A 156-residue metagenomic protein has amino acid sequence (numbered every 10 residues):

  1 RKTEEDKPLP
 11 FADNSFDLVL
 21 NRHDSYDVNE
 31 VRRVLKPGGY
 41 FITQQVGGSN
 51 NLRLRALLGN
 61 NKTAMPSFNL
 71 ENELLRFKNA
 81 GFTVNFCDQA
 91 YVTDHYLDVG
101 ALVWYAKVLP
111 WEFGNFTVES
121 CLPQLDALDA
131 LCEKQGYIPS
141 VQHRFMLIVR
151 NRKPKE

Functional and structural regions predicted by a protein language model:
T3-P8, S25: Conserved SAM/SAH-binding loop
K7-L18: A short acidic, Gly/Pro-enriched loop at the edge of an enzyme's catalytic core that lines a small-molecule cofactor
D17, R22, Q44: Residues lining the SAM
Y26-I42: A short glycine-rich, Lys/Arg-flanked "PGG" loop and its adjoining helix->strand segment in the class I
V46-A64: Short, glycine-/aromatic-enriched active-site segment of Class I SAM-dependent methyltransferases
R55, M65, N69-A90: Active-site/pore-lining binding-face segments in mid-to-C-terminal subdomains
G59-N72, W111-N115: Acceptor-substrate binding/catalytic loop of class I
Q89-E156: Conserved Class I S-adenosyl-L-methionine
